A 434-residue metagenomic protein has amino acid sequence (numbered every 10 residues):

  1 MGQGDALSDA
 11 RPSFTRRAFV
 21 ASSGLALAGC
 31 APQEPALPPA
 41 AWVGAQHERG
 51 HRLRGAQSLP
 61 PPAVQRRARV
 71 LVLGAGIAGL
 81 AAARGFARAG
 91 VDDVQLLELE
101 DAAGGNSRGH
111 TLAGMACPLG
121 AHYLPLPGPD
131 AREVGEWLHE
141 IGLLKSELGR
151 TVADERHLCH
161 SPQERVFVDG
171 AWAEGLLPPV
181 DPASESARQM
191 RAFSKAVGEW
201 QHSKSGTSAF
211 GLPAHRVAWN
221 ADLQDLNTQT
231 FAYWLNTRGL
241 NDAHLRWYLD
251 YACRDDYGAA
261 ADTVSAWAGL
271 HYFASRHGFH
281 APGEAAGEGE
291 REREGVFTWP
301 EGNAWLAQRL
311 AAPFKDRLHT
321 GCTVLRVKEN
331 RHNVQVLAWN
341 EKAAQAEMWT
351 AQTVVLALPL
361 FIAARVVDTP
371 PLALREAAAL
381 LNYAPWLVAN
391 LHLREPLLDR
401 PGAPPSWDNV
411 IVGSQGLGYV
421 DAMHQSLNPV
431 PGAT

Functional and structural regions predicted by a protein language model:
G2-R69, R88: Extreme N-terminal leader/targeting segments of oxidoreductases
V70-V72, V94: Conserved hydrophobic helix-helix packing surfaces used for dimerization/oligomerization
G74-G76: Glycine-rich Rossmann-fold phosphate-binding loop(s) that bind the pyrophosphate of adenine dinucleotide cofactors
G79: N-terminal Rossmann-fold NAD(P) dinucleotide-binding loop
A87-H110: Glycine-rich FAD pyrophosphate-binding loop
G114-H202: Dinucleotide-binding Rossmann-like beta1-alpha1 core, especially the glycine-rich loop that anchors the ADP
S205-R326, R331-N333: Active-site/ligand-binding neighborhood in enzyme catalytic cores
T320-T434: Mid-domain catalytic core of redox enzymes that form a hydrophobic substrate pocket/lid adjacent to a catalytic redox
